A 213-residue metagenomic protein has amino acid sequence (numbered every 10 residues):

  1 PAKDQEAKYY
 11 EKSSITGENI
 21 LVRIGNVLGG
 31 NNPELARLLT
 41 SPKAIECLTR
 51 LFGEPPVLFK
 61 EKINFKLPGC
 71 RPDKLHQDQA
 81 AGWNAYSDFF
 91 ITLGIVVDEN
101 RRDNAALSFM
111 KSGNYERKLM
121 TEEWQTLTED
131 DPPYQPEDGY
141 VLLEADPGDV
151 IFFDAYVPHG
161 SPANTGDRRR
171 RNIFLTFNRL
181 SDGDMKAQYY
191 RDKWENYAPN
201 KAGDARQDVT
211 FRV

Functional and structural regions predicted by a protein language model:
P1-L75, A81: Non-heme Fe(II)-dependent double-stranded beta-helix
N32-R37, P136-V141, G160-P162: Active-site rim elements
L51, N84-R102, E144-P147, F152 (+1 more regions): Short, conserved beta-strand element in jelly-roll/cupin
K62, Q77-Q79, I95-E99, K111: Short, structured patches in soluble enzyme cores that scaffold and shape functional sites
D73-A80, F109, P158-P162, L175: Histidine-centered catalytic micro-motifs
D73-A81, I95, E129, P136: Active-site glycine-rich loop that binds ribose-phosphate moieties when present
N100-P158: Double-stranded beta-helix
W124-Q125, V150, Y156-V213: Non-heme Fe(II)/2-oxoglutarate
